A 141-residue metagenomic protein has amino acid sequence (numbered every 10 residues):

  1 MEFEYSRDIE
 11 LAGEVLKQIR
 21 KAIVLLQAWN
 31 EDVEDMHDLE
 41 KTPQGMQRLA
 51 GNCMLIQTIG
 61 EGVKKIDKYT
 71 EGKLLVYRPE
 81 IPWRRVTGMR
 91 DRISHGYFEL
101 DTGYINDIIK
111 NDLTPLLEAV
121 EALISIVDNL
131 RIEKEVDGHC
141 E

Functional and structural regions predicted by a protein language model:
M1-E141: Solvent-exposed interaction patches of small proteins and small membrane subunits
